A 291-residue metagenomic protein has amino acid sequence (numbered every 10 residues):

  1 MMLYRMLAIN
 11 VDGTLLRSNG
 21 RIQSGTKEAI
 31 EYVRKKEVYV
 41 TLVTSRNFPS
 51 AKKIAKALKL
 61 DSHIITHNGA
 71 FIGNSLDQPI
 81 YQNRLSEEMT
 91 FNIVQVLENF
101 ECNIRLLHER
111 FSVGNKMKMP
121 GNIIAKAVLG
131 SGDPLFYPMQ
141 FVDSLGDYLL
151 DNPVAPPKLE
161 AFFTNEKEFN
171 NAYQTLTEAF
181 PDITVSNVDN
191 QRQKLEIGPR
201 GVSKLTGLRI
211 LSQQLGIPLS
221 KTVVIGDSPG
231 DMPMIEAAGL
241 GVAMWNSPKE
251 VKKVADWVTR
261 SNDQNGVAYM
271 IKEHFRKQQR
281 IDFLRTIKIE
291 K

Functional and structural regions predicted by a protein language model:
M2-M6, N10, R17, Q23 (+1 more regions): Mg2+-dependent phosphoryl-transfer enzymes with acidic/Ser/Thr/Gly-rich catalytic loops
M2-Y4, E37, D61, E101 (+2 more regions): A general structural motif
R21-L129: Active-site phosphate-binding/coordination module
T26, A51-A55, A172, L176 (+2 more regions): Hydrophobic packing residues within well-ordered alpha-helices of enzyme cores
V33, A55, L97, L176-E178 (+2 more regions): A generic structural signal for well-ordered alpha-helical segments
V33, T44, N68, L159 (+3 more regions): Residue-level signal for inorganic ion chemistry
L58-L60, H67-N68, A179, A237-A238 (+1 more regions): Short, structured coil segments at secondary-structure junctions
F100, L107-I225: Conserved acidic, metal-coordinating active-site core of Asp-based, Mg2+-dependent phosphoryl-transfer enzymes
